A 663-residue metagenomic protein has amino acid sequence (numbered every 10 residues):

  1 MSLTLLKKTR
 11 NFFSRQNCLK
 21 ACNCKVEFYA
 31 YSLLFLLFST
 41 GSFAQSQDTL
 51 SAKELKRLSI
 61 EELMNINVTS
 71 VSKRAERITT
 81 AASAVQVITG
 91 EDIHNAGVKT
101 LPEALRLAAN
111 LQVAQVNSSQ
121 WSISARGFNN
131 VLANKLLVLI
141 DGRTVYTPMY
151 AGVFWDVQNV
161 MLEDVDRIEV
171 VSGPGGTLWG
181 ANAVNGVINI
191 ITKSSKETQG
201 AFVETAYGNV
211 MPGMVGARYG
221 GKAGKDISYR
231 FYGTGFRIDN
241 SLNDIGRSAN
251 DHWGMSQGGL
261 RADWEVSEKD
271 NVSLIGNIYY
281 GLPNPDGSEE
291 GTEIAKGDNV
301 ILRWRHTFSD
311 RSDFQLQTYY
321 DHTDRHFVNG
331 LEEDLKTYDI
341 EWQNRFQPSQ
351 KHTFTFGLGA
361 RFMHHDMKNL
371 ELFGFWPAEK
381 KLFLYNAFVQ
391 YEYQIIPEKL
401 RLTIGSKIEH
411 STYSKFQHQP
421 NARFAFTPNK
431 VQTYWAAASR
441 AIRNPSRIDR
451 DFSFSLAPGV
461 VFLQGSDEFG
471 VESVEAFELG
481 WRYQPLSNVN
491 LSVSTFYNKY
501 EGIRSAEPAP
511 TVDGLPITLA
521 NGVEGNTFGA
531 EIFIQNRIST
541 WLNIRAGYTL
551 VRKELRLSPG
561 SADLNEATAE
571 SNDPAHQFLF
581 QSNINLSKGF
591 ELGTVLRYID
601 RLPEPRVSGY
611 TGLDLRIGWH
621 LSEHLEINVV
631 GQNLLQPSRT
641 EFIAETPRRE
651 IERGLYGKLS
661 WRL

Functional and structural regions predicted by a protein language model:
Q45-H94, T307: Short, acidic, small-residue-rich periplasmic hinge/interaction motif at the N-terminus of Gram-negative outer-membrane
T69-I78, A82-Q86, P102, R106-T144: Extracytoplasmic beta-strand/coil segments of soluble accessory domains associated with Gram-negative outer-membrane
T144-S172: Short acidic/polar hinge/loop motifs at secondary-structure boundaries that mediate gating or recognition
T177, N189, E197-T198, A206 (+3 more regions): Periplasmic-side early beta-strands and strand-to-turn transitions of outer-membrane beta-barrels
G220-K222, E265, A436, A569-L663: Conserved C-terminal beta-signal and adjacent last beta-strands/turns of outer-membrane beta-barrel proteins
D263-Y280, I294-Q417, A425-N429, V489-Y497 (+2 more regions): Face-selective signature of the C-terminal outer-membrane beta-barrel domain
E289-T307, E333, T427, T433 (+7 more regions): Outer-membrane beta-barrel signature, preferentially recognizing the C-terminal barrel domain of Gram-negative
Q394-L400, S492, F496-K499, A520-R601 (+1 more regions): Gram-negative outer-membrane beta-barrel transporters
